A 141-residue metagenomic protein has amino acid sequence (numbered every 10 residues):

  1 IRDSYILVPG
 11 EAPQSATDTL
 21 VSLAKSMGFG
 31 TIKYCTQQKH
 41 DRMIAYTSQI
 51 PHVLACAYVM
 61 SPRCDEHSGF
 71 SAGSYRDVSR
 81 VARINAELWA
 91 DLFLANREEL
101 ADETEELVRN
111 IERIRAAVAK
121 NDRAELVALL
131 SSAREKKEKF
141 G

Functional and structural regions predicted by a protein language model:
R2-V81: Internal alpha-helical scaffold of NAD(P)-dependent oxidoreductase catalytic cores
Y46, I114-R115, F140: A generic membrane alpha-helix/interface feature
E66-A133: Interdomain hinge/lid region at the active-site interface of Rossmann-like NAD(P)-dependent oxidoreductases
E135-G141: Short, charge-rich amphipathic alpha-helical segments embedded in non-transmembrane helical bundles/solenoids
